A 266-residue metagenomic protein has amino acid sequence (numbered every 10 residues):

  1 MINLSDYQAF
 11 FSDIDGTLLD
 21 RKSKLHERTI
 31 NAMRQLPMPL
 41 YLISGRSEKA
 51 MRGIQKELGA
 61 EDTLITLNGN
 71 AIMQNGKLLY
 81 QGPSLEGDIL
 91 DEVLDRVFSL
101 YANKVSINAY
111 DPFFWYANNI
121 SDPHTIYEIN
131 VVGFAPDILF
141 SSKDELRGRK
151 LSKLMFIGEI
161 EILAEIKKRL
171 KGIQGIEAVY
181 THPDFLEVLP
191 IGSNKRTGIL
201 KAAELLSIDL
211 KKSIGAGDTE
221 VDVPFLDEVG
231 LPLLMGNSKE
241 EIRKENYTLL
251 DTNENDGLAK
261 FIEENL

Functional and structural regions predicted by a protein language model:
I2-F11, R28-L40, I173: A short, Lys/Arg-enriched amphipathic alpha-helix followed by its capping loop at the start of a domain
I2-Y7, D13, H26, E187-L266: Mg2+-dependent phosphoryl-transfer enzymes with acidic/Ser/Thr/Gly-rich catalytic loops
R21-P123: Active-site phosphate-binding/coordination module
L36, L58-A60, L67-N68, G172-Q174 (+2 more regions): Short, structured coil segments at secondary-structure junctions
M38-Y41, A60-D62, S152-L154, K211-K212 (+2 more regions): Short active-site oxyanion
E61-L67, E177-Y180, P232-G236, L250-D251: Short hydrophobic/aromatic-enriched beta-strand-loop microsegments
K104-A216, D222-P224, N237: Conserved acidic, metal-coordinating active-site core of Asp-based, Mg2+-dependent phosphoryl-transfer enzymes
